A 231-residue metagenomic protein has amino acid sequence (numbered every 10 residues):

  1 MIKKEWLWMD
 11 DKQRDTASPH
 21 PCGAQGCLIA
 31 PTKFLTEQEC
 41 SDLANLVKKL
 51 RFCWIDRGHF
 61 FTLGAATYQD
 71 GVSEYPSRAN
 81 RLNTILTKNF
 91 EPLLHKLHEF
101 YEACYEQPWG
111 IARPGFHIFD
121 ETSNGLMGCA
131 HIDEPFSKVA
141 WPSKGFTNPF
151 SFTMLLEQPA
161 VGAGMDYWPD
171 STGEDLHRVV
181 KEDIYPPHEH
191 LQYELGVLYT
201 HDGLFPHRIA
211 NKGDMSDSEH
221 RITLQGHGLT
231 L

Functional and structural regions predicted by a protein language model:
M1-A79, K88, P92: N-terminal auxiliary "cap/dimerization" subdomain that precedes the catalytic jelly-roll/cupin core of mononuclear
M1-H20, H117-D133, P187-A210: Generic detector of solvent-exposed, compositionally biased contiguous segments
K33-L35, E39, E121, S137 (+2 more regions): Surface-exposed, low-hydrophobicity beta-strand/loop segments enriched in small/polar/acidic residues
D70-N124, W141: Signature of the catalytic double-stranded beta-helix
P114, G145-F150, V197, I222: Residue-level detector of short, conserved catalytic/binding motifs and their immediate flanks
F116, F152-M154, L224-G226: A structural signal for short, well-ordered beta-strand segments
E121-Q192: Catalytic core of non-heme Fe(II) oxygenases with the double-stranded beta-helix
G173-L231: Catalytic core of Fe(II)/2-oxoglutarate
